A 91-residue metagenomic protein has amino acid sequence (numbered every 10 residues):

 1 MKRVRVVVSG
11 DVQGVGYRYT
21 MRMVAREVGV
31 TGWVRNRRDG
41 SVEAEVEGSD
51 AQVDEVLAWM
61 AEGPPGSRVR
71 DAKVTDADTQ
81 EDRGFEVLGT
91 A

Functional and structural regions predicted by a protein language model:
M1-A91: Intrinsically disordered, low-complexity, mixed-charge
